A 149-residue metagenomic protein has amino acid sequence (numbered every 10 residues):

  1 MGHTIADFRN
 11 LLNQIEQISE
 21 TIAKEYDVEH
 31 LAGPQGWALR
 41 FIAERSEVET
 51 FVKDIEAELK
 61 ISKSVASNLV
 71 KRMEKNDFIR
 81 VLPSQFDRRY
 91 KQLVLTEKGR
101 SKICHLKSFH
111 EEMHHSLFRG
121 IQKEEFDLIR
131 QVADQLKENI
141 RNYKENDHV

Functional and structural regions predicted by a protein language model:
M1-E29, N76: N-terminal leader segment of winged-helix/HTH proteins
F8, L39-I42, A133: Hydrophobic structural patches
E20-S62: N-terminal helix-turn-helix DNA-binding core of bacterial DNA-binding proteins
V52, V70-K71: Short, hydrophobic-biased segments on the C-terminal half of alpha helices that form "recognition helices"
K71-R130: Charged, amphipathic alpha-helical coiled-coil/dimerization segments
K123-V149: C-terminal regulatory/oligomerization modules of transcriptional regulators
